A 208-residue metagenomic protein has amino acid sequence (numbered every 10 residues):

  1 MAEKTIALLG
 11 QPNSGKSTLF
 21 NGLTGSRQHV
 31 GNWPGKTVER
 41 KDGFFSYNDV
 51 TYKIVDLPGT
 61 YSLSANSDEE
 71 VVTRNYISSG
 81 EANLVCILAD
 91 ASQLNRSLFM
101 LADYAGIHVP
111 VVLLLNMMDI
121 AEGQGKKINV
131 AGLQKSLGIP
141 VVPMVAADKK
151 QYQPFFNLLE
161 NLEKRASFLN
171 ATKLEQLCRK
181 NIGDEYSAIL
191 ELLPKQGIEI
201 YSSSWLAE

Functional and structural regions predicted by a protein language model:
M1-S62: Conserved G1/Walker A P-loop phosphate-binding module
L19-F20, V38, D56, T73 (+3 more regions): Residue-level signature of catalytic and energy-coupling elements of molecular machines, predominantly ATP/GTP-dependent
G35, G59-T60, A91-N95, M118-E122 (+1 more regions): Conserved nucleotide-binding/hydrolysis micro-motifs of P-loop NTPases
F45-N48, V72-P140: Conserved C-terminal guanine-recognition region of P-loop GTPase G domains, centered on the G4
L63-E70: Short glycine-rich substrate-engagement loop in P-loop NTPases that contacts/grips substrate
A121-K173: Canonical P-loop GTPase G-domain recognition
G138-P140, L162-E208: Extended helical scaffolds that flank P-loop GTPase cores
